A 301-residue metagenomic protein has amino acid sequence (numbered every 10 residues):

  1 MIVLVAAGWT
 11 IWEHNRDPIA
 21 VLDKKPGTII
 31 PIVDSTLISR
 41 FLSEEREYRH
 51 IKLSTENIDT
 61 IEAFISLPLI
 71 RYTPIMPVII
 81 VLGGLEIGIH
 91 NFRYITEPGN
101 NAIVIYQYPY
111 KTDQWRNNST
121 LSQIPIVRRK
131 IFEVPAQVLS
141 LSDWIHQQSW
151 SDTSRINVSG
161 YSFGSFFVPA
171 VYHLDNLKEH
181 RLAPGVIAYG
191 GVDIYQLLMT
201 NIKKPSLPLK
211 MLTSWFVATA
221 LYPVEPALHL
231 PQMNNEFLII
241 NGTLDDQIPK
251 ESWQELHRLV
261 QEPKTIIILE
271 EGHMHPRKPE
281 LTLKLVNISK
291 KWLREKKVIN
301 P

Functional and structural regions predicted by a protein language model:
G27-Y72: N-terminal cap/lid segment of alpha/beta-hydrolase-fold proteins
A63, P74-G84: Short beta-strand element of the alpha/beta-hydrolase
I87-E97, N101-A136, L197-T200: Cap/lid segment of the alpha/beta-hydrolase catalytic domain
S122-S162: Gly/Ser-rich "nucleophile elbow"/oxyanion-hole loop immediately N-terminal to the catalytic nucleophile in hydrolases
P169-T219, I268: Hydrolase active-site cap/lid region
M233, I239-N241, D245: Short beta-strand/loop motif that positions the catalytic acidic residue of the alpha/beta-hydrolase fold
N235, P249-R258: Short alpha-helix in the alpha/beta-hydrolase fold that links the catalytic acid
L269-T282: Histidine-bearing beta->alpha loop at or near hydrolase active sites
